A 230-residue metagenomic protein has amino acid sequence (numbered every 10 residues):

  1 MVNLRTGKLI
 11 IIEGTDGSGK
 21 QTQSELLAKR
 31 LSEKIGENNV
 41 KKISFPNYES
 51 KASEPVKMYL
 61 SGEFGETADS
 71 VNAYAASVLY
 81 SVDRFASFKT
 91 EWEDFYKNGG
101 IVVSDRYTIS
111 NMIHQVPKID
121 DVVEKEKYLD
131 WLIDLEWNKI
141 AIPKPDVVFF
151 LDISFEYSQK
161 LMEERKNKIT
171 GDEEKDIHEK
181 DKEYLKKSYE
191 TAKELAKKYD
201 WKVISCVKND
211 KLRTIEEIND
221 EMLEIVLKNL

Functional and structural regions predicted by a protein language model:
V2-N3, A28-R30, E156-L230: NTP-dependent small-molecule kinase module
R5-L9: Pre-Walker A (Motif I) flank of P-loop NTPase domains
I12: Hydrophobic anchor at the beta1->P-loop junction of P-loop NTPases
T15: P-loop (Walker A) phosphate-binding loop of NTP-binding proteins
K20: Conserved lysine of the Walker
Q23: Hydrophobic positions on the alpha1 helix immediately C-terminal to the Walker A/P-loop
K34-D134, K139-I140: ATP-dependent small-molecule kinase phosphotransfer cores that center on conserved nucleotide phosphate-binding segments
I109-E190: A glycine- and Lys/Arg-enriched "phosphate-lid" helix/loop adjacent to the NTP-binding pocket of small-molecule kinases
